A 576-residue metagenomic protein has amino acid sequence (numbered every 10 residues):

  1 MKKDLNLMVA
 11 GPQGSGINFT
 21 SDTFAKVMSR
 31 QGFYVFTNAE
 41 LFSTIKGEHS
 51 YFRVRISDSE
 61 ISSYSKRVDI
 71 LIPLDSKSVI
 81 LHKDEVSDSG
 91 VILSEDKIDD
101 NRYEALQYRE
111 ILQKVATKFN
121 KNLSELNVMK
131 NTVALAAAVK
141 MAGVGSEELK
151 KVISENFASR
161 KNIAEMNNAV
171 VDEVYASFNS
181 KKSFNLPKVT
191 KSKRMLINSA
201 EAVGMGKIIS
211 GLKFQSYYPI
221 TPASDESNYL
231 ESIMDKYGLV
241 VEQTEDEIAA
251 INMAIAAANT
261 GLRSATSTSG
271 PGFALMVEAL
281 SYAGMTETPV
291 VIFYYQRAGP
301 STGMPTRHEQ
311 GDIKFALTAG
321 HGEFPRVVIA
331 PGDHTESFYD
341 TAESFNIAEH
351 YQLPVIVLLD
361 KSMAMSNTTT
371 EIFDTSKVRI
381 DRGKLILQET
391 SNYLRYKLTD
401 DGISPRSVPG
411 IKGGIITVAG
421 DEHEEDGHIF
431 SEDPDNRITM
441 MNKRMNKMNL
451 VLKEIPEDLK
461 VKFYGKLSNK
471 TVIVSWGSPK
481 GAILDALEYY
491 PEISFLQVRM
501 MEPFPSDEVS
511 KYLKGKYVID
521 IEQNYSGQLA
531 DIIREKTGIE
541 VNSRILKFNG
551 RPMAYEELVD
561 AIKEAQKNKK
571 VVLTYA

Functional and structural regions predicted by a protein language model:
M1-M8, P12, D22, K151 (+4 more regions): Thiamine diphosphate
M1-S210, F214-S216, Y512, K516: Active-site cofactor/cluster-binding pocket
F19-D22, G47-S50, K83-D84, Y103 (+11 more regions): Short acidic, glycine/serine/threonine-rich loops at helix termini
F42-I45, D99-N101, S224, I248-A250 (+6 more regions): Short gly/pro/ser/thr-enriched loop/turn and capping motifs at secondary-structure boundaries
P73, R307-P354, I380-S391, A554 (+1 more regions): Conserved thiamine diphosphate
L81-R102, E287, L529-L546: A short, gly/pro- and small-residue-rich
F345, E349-A576: Flexible, low-complexity linker and terminal segments
